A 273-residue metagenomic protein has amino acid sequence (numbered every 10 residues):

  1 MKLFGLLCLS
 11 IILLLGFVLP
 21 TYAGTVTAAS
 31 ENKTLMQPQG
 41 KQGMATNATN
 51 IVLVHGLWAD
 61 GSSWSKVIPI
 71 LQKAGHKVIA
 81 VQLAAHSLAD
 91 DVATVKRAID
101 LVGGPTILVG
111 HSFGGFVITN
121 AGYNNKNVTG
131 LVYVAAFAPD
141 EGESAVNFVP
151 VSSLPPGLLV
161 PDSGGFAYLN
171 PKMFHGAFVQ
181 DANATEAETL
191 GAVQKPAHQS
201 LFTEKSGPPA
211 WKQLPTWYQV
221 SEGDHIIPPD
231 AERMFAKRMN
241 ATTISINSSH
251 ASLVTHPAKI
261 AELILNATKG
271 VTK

Functional and structural regions predicted by a protein language model:
C8-F17: Bacterial N-terminal signal peptides
T46-L88, T106: Conserved HGGG/HGGXW glycine-rich cap/lid loop of the alpha/beta-hydrolase fold
V109-G110, G114, I118: Gly/Ala-rich beta-loop-alpha elbow adjacent to hydrolase catalytic centers
N127-V128, V132-P171, H198-L201, F235: Flexible "cap/lid" loop of the alpha/beta hydrolase fold
A192-A210: Active-site nucleophile elbow and catalytic-triad environment of alpha/beta-hydrolase enzymes
Y218-V220: Short beta-strand/loop motif that positions the catalytic acidic residue of the alpha/beta-hydrolase fold
E222-V254: Conserved loop-alpha-helix segment in the C-terminal half of the alpha/beta-hydrolase fold that carries the catalytic
I244-K273: Catalytic active-site module of serine/aspartate enzymes centered on a nucleophile-bearing elbow/loop
